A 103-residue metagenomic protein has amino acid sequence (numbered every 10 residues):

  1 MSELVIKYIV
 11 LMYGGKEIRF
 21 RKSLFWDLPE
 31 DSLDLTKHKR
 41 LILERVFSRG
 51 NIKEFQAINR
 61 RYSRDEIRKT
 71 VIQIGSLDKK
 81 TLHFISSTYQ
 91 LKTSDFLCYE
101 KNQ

Functional and structural regions predicted by a protein language model:
S2-Q103: Long, compositionally biased intrinsically disordered regulatory segments in eukaryotic proteins
